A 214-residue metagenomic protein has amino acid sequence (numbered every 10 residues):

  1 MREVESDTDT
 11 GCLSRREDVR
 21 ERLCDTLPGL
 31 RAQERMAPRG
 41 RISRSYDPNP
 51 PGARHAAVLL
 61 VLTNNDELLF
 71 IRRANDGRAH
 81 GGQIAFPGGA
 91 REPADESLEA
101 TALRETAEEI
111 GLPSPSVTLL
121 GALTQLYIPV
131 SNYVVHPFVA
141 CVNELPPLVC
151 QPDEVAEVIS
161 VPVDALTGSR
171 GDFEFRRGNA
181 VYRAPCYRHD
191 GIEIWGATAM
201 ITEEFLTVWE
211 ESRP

Functional and structural regions predicted by a protein language model:
M1-A85, A90-E108, L112-L145, R176-R177 (+1 more regions): N-terminal leader/linker segments that precede catalytic domains of diphosphate-processing enzymes
C150-R188: NUDIX/MutT-family hydrolases
